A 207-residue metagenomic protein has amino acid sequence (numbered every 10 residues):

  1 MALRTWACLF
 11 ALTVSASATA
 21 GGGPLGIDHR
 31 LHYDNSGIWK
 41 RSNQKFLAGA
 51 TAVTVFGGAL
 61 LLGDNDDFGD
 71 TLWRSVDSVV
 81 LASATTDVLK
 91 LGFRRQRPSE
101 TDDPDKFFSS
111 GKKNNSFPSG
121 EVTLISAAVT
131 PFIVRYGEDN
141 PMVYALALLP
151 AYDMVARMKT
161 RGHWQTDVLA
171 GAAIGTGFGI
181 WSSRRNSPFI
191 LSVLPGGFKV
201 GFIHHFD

Functional and structural regions predicted by a protein language model:
M1-A48, D70, A82-D207: Replace "edges of transmembrane helices
A50-L60: Hydrophobic core of alpha-helical transmembrane segments in multi-pass integral membrane proteins
L61-A84: Interfacial segments of alpha-helical transmembrane regions
